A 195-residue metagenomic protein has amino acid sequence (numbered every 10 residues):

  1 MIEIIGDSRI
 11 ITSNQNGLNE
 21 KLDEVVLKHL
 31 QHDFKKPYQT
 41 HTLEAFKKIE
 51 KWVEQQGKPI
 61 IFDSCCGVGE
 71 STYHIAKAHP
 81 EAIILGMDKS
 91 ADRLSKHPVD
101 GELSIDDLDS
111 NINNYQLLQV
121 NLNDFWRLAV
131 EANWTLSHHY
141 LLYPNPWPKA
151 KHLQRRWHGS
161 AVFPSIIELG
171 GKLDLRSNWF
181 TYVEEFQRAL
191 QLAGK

Functional and structural regions predicted by a protein language model:
M1-F62, E70-A78: S-adenosyl-L-methionine
S64, M87: Conserved beta-strand/loop positions that form the S-adenosyl-L-methionine
G67: Conserved glycine-rich SAM-binding loop
A82-L85: Short beta-strand element of Class I
S90: Conserved SAM/SAH-binding beta-strand->alpha-helix loop
H97: Conserved SAM-binding loop
G101-A132: S-adenosyl-L-methionine
S160-K195: C-terminal substrate-binding/active-site "lid" region of AdoMet-derived donor-dependent transferases
